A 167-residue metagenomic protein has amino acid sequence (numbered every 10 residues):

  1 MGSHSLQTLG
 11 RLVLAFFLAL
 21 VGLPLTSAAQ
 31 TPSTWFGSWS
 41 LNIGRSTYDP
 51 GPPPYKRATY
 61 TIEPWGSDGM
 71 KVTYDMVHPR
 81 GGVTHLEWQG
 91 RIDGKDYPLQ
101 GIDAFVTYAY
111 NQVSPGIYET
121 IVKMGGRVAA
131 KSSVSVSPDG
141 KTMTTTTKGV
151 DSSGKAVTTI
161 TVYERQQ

Functional and structural regions predicted by a protein language model:
G2-H4, T26, P32: Intrinsically disordered, low-complexity segments enriched in Ser/Pro/Gly/Ala and basic residues
G2-L14: Bacterial N-terminal signal peptides that target proteins for export
L6, F17-L18, G37: Compositionally biased, low-structure terminal segments
R11-P24: Bacterial N-terminal signal peptides
A29-Q167: Hydrophobic small-molecule pocket/channel-lining residues, especially in calycin-type beta-barrels
